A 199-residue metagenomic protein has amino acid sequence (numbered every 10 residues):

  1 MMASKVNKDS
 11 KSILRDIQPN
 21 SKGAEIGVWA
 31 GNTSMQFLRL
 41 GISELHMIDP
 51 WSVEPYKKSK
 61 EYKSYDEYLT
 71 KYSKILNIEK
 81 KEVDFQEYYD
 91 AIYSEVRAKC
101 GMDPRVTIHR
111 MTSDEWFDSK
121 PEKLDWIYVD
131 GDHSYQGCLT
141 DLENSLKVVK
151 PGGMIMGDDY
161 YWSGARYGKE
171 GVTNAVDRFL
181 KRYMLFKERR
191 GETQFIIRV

Functional and structural regions predicted by a protein language model:
S4-V199: S-adenosylmethionine/decaboxylated-SAM
